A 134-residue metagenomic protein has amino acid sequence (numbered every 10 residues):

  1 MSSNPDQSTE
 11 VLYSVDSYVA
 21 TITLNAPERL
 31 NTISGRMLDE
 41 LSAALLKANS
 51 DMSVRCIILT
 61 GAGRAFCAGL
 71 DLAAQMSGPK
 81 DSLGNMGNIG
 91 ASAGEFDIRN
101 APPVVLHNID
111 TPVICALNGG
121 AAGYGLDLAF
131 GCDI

Functional and structural regions predicted by a protein language model:
M1-A62, G78: Conserved CoA-thioester-binding segment of acyl-CoA-metabolizing enzymes
P5, G61-V105, A121: Glycine- (often His-adjacent) and acidic-residue-rich active-site loop that binds/positions the CoA thioester
A20, A44, A48, A68 (+2 more regions): Small-residue (primarily alanine) positions within well-ordered alpha-helices, especially packing/interaction faces
I22, L59, D71, L128-F130: Hydrophobic/aromatic residues within transmembrane alpha-helices of multi-pass small-molecule transporters
N25, L70, N118: Histidine-centered beta-alpha loop that forms part of the nucleotide-sugar donor binding/catalytic region in diverse
P102-I134: Glycine-rich beta-to-alpha active-site loop
